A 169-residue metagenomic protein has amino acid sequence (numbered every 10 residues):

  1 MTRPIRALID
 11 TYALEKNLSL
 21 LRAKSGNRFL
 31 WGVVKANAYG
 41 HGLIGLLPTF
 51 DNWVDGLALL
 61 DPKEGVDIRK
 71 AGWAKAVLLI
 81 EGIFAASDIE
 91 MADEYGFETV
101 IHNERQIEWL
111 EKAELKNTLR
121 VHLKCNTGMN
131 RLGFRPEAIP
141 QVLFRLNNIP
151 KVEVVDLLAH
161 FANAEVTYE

Functional and structural regions predicted by a protein language model:
M1-T2: Gly-rich Lys/Arg/Thr-decorated short loops/hinges at beta-loop-alpha junctions or inter-strand turns that position
I5-I9, A13-E15, G26-E169: Active-site-proximal beta-alpha core segment in soluble small-molecule metabolic enzymes
K16-L20: Conserved alpha-helical substructure of the radical SAM core
